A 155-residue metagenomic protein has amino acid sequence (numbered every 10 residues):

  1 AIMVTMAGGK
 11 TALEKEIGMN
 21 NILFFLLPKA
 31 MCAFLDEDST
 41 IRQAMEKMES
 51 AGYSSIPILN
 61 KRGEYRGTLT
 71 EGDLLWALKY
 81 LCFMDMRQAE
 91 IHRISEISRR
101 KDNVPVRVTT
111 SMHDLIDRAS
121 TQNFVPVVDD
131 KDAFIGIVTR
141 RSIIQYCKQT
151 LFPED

Functional and structural regions predicted by a protein language model:
V4-M31, T70-Q122, T139-D155: Tandem CBS (Bateman) regulatory domains
M31-C32, I41, Y65: Short glycine/proline-centered loop/turn elements that form peptide/ligand docking sites
L35-D38, R107: A short beta-loop-alpha structural element at the N-terminal edge of CoA-dependent acyl/N-acetyltransferase catalytic
T40-E46, T109-D114: Short, basic/aromatic recognition patches
M48-A51, I56-D73, A119, V127-S142: A glycine-centered beta-loop-beta connector
